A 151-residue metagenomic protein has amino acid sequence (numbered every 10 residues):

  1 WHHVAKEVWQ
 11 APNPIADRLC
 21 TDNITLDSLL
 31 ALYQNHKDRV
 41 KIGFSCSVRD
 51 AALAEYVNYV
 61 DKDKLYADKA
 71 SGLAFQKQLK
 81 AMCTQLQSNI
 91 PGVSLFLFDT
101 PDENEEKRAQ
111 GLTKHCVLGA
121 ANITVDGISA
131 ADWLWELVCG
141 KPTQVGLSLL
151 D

Functional and structural regions predicted by a protein language model:
W1-D151: C-terminal His-loop and adjacent cap/lid subdomain of alpha/beta-hydrolase
